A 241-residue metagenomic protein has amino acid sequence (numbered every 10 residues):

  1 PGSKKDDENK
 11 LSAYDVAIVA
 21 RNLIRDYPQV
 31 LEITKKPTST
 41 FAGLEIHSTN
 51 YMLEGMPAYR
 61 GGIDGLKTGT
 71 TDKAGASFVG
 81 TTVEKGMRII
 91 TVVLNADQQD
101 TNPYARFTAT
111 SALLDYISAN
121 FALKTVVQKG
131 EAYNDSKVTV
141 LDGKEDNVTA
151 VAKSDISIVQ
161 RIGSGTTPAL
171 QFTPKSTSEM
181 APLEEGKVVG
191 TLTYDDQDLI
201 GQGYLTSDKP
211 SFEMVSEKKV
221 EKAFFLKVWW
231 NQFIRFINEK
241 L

Functional and structural regions predicted by a protein language model:
P1-D7: Active-site-proximal beta-alpha loop/turn segments in soluble metabolic enzymes
E8-L241: Domain-terminus/edge residues, biased toward the C-terminal soluble/receptor-binding domains of extracytoplasmic
